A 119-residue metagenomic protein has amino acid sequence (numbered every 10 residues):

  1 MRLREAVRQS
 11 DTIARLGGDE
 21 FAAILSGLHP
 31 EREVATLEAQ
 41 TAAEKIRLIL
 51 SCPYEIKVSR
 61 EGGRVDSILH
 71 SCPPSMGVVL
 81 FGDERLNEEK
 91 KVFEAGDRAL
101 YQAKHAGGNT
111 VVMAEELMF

Functional and structural regions predicted by a protein language model:
M1-R4, A35-G63, A95-D97: Alpha-helical scaffold within the catalytic cores of cyclic-nucleotide enzymes
T12-R15: A short pre-motif secondary-structure segment
G18: Catalytic palm active-site di-aspartate
I24-H29, F81-G82: Residue-level recognition of strand-loop junctions within catalytic nucleotide-signaling folds
E33-Q40, V65-S67, V79-V112, M118-F119: Catalytic-core segments of nucleotide cyclases and related cyclic-nucleotide turnover enzymes
H70-S75: PAS and PAS-like sensory/regulatory domains
